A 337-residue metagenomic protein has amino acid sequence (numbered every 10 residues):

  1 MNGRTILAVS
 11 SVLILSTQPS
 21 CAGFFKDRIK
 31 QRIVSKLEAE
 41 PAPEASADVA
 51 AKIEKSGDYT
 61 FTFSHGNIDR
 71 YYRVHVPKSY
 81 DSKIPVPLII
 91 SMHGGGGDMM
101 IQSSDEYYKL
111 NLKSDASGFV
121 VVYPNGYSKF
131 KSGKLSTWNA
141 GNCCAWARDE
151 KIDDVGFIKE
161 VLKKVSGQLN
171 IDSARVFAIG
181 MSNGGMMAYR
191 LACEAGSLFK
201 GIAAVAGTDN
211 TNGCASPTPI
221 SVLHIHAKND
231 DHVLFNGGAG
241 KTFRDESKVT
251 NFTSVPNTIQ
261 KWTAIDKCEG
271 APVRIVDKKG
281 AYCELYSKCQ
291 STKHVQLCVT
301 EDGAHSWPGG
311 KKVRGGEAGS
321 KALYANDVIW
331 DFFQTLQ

Functional and structural regions predicted by a protein language model:
M1-L7: Bacterial N-terminal signal peptides that target proteins for export
T17-P19: N-terminal signal peptide c-region/cleavage motif recognized by signal peptidases
C21-L88, Q102-E106, F119, I179-A203 (+6 more regions): A domain-start/cap signature at the N-terminus of enzymes
D58, T62-V76, K83-F177, M181 (+3 more regions): Serine-hydrolase catalytic machinery in alpha/beta-hydrolase-like enzymes
S79-Y80, G95-G97, G126-F130, N229-D231 (+2 more regions): Acidic glycine-/aspartate-rich tracts in secreted/extracellular proteins
I90-M92, V205, T300: Alpha/beta-hydrolase
Y127, N142-C144, K228-T292, Q296 (+1 more regions): Mature extracellular catalytic domain of secreted serine hydrolases with alpha/beta-hydrolase catalytic cores
H224-H226: Short beta-strand/loop motif that positions the catalytic acidic residue of the alpha/beta-hydrolase fold
